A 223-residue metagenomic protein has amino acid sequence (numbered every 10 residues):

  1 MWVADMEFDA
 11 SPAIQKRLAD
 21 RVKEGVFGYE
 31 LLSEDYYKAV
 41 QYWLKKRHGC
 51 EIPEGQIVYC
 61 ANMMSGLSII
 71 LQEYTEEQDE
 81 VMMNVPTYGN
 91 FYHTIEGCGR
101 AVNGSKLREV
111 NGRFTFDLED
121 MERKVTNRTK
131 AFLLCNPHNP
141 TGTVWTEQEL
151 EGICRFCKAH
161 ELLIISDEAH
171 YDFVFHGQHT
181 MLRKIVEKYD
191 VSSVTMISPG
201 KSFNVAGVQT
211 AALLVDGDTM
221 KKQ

Functional and structural regions predicted by a protein language model:
M1, L18, V40, I57 (+7 more regions): Generic structural signal for small/hydrophobic residues in well-ordered secondary structure, especially within
W2-N62, I69: N-terminal small-domain helix-loop-helix segment of the aminotransferase-like
K16, E187-Q223: Conserved core segment of the aminotransferase class I/II
E51-I57, E77-E80, R128, D190-S193: Short acidic capping loops at alpha-helix termini that bridge into adjacent secondary structure
E73-I95: Conserved PLP-anchoring active-site segment centered on the Schiff-base-forming lysine
G97-N103: A short helix-loop-beta submotif of the ANL/AMP-binding
C98, A159-H160, Y189: Helix C-cap/helix->beta junction micro-motif
E109-H179: Active-site phosphate-binding strand-loop segment of PLP-dependent enzymes
